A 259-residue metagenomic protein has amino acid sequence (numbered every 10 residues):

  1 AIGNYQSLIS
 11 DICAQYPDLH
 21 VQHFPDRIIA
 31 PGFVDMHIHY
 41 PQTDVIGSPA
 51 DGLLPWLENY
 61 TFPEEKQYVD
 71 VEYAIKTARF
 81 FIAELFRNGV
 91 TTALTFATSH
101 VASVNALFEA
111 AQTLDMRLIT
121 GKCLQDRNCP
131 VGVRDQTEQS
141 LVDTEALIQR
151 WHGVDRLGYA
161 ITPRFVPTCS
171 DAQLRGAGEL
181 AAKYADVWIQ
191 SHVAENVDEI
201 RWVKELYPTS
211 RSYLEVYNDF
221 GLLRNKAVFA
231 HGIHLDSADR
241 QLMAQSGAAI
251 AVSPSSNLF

Functional and structural regions predicted by a protein language model:
A1-A30: Histidine-rich, glycine-flanked metal-binding segment
D26, H37, V45, G89 (+6 more regions): Divalent metal-coordination and catalytic microenvironments
R27-I29, G47-M116, S140-G153: Alpha-helical scaffold segments that flank or form the walls of functional sites
G32-T43, W188-V197: Histidine-centered catalytic micro-motifs
L85-A93, D155-A160, F220-K226, G247-A251: Short, surface-exposed connector motifs at secondary-structure boundaries
A102-I233: Metal-coordinating catalytic core of metallo-dependent amide/deamination hydrolases
L222-F259: Active-site-adjacent C-terminal substructures of enzyme catalytic domains
